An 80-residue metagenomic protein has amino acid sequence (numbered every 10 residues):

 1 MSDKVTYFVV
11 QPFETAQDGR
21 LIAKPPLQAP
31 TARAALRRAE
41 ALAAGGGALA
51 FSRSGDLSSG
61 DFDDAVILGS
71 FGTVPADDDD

Functional and structural regions predicted by a protein language model:
M1-A23: Short aromatic-glycine-(Arg/Gly/Cys) micro-motifs in beta-strand/loop hairpins
M1-F8, A32, V74-D80: Unusually extended, aromatic-enriched hydrophobic runs near protein termini
F13-E14, L36-A39, S54-G55: Intrinsically disordered, low-complexity boundary segments flanking structured domains
A29-G47: A short, charged, amphipathic alpha-helix used as a generic interaction element across diverse proteins
A43-D80: Short, mixed-charge low-complexity intrinsically disordered segments
